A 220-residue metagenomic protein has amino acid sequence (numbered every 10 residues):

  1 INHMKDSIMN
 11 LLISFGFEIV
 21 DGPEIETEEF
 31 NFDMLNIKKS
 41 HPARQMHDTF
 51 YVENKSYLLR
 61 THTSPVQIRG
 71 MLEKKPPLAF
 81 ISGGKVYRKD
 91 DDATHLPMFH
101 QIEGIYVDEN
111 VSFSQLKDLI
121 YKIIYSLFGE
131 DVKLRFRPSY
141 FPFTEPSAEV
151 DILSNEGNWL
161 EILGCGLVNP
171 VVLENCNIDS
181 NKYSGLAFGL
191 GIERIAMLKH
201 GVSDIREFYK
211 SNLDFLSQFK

Functional and structural regions predicted by a protein language model:
I1-K220: TRNA-recognition modules of translation machinery and tRNA-sensing kinases, especially anticodon-binding
